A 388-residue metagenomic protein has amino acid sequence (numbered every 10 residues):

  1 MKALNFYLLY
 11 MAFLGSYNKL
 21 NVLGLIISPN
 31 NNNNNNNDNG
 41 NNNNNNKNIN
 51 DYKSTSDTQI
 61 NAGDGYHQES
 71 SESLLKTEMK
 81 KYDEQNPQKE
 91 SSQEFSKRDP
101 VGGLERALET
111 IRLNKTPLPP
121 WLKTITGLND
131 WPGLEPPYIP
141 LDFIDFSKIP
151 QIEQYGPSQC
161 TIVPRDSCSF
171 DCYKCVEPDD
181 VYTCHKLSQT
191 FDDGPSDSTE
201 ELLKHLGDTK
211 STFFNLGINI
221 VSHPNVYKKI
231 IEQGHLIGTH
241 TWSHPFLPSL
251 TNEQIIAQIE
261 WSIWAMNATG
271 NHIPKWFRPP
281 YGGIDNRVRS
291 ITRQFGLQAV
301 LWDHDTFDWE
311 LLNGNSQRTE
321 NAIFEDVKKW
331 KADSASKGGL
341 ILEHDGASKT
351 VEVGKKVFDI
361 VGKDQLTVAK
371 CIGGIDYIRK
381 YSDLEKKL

Functional and structural regions predicted by a protein language model:
M1-I27: Fungal secretory targeting signals
L8, Y182, S334-A335: Residue-level detector of transmembrane insertion/anchoring sites
L23-N32, N46-F170: Fungal extracellular Ser/Thr-rich, low-complexity intrinsically disordered regions
D38-G40, K47-D51, N315: Intrinsically disordered, low-complexity repeat tracts enriched in Pro/Ser/Thr
L118-P119, K123-F246, Q254-P274: Active-site beta->alpha N-cap acidic-glycine motif
V221-S222, P245-K386: Catalytic domains of cell-wall/extracellular-matrix polysaccharide-remodeling enzymes, centered on de-N-acetylation
G238, K386-L388: A general structural signal for short secondary-structure boundary/capping elements
